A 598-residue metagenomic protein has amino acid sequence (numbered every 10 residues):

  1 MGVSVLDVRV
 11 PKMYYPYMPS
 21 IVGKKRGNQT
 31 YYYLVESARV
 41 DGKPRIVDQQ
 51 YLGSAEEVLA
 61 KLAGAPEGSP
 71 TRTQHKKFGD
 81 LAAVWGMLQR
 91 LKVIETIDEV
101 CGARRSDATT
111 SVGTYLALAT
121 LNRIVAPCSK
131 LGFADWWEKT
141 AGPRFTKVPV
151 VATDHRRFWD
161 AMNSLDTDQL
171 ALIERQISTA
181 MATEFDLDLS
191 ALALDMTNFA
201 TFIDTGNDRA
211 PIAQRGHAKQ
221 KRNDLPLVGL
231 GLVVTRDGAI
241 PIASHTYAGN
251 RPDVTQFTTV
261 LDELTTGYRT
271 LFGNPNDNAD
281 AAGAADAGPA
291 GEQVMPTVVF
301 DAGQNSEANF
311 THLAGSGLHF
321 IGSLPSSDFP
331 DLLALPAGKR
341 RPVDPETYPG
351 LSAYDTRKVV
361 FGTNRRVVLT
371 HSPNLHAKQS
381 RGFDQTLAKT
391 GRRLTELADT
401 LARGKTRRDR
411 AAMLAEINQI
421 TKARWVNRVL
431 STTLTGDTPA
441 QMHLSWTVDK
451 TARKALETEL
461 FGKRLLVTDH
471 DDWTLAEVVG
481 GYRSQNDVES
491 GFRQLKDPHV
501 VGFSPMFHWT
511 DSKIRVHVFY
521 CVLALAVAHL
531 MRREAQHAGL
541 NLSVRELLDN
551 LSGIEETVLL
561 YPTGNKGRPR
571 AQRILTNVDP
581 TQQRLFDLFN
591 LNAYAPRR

Functional and structural regions predicted by a protein language model:
M1-T114: Conserved glycine(s) in the ABC-transporter nucleotide-binding domain "signature"
Y14-P16, S20-G23, Q29-Y33, D41-R45 (+1 more regions): Anion-binding and metal-coordination hotspots
